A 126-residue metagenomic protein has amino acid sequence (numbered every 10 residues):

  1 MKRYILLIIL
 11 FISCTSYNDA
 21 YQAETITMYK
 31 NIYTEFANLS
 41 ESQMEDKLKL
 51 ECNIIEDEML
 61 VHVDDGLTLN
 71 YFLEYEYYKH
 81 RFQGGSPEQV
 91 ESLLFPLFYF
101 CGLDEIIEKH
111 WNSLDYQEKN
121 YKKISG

Functional and structural regions predicted by a protein language model:
M1-N18: Classical Sec-dependent N-terminal signal peptides that target proteins to the secretory pathway
K2-L6, E35, M44, L69 (+1 more regions): Terminal low-complexity, poorly structured segments
I12-T15, L39-E41, N112, I124: Intrinsically disordered, low-complexity segments enriched in Ser/Pro/Gly/Ala and basic residues
S16-N53: Immediate post-signal-peptide N-terminus of mature secreted/exported proteins
K47, N53, D57-G126: Compact alpha-helical subdomains of small soluble proteins
